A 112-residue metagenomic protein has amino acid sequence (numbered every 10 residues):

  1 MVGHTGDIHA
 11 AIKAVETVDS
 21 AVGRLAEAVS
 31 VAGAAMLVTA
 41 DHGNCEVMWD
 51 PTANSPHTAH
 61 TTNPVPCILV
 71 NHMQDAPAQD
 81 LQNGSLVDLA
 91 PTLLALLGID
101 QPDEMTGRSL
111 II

Functional and structural regions predicted by a protein language model:
M1-I112: Feature captures the catalytic ectodomains and active-site-proximal regions of enzymes that hydrolyze or transfer
